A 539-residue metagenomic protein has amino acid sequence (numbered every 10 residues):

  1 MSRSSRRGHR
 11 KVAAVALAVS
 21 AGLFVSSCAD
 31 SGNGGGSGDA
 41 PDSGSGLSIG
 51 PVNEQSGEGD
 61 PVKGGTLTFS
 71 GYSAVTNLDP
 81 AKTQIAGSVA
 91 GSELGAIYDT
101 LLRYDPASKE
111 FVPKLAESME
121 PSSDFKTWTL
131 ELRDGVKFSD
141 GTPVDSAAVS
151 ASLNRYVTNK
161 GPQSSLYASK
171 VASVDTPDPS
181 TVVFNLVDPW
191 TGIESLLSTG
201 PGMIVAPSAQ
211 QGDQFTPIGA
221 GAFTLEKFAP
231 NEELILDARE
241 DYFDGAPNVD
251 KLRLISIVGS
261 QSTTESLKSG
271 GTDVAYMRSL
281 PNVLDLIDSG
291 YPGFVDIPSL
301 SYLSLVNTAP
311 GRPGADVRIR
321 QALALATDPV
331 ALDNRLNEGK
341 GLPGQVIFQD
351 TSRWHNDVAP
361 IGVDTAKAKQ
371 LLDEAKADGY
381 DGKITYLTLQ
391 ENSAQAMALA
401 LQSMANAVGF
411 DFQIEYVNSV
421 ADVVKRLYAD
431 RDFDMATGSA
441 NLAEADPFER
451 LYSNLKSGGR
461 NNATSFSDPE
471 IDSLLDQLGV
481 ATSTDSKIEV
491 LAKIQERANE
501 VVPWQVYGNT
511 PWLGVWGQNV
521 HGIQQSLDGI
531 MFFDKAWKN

Functional and structural regions predicted by a protein language model:
D60, T127, E131, S165-P207 (+1 more regions): Surface-exposed binding/hinge segments that line and control ligand-binding clefts or catalytic entry sites
L67-P121, I218: N-terminal lobe/hinge region of extracytoplasmic solute-binding protein
S88, L197-A246, K251: Gly/Pro-rich hinge or "lid" segments in bacterial periplasmic/extracellular proteins
R239-D285: Ligand-site clamp/hinge motif
P313-T351, A396-M397, A498-V506: Periplasmic-binding protein-like
E338, L342-E374, E391-A396: Structural transition elements
D411-V423, R450-Q518: Extracytoplasmic/peripheral linker and loop segments enriched in polar/acidic and small residues with frequent Thr/Pro
G514-N539: Long beta-strand-rich cores associated with HINT superfamily self-processing modules
